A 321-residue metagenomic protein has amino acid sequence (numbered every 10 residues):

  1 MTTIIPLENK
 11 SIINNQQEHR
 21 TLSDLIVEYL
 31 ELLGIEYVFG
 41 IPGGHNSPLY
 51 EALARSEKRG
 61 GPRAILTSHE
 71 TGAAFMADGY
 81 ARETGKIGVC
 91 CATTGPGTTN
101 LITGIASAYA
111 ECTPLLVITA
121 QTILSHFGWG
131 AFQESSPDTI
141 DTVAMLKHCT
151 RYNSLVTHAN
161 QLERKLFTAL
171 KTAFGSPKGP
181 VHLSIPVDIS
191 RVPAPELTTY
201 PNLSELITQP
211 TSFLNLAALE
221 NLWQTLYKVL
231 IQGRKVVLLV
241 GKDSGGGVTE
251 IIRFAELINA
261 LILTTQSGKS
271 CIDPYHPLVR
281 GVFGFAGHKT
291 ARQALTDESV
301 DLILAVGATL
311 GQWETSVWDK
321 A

Functional and structural regions predicted by a protein language model:
T2-A321: N-terminal alpha/beta PP-like core and its mobile active-site loop of ThDP/TPP-dependent enzymes
